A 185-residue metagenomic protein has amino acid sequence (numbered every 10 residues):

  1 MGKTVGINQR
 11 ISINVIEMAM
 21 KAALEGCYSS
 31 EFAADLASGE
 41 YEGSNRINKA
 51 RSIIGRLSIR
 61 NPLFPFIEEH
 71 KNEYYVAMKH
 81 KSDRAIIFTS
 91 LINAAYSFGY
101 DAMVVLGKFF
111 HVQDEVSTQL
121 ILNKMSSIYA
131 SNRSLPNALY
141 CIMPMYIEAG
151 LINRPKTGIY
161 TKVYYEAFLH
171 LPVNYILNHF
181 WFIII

Functional and structural regions predicted by a protein language model:
M1-T89, V104, V116: Eukaryotic partner-binding/assembly regions in large regulatory complexes
S29-A33, V112-S126, I185: Short acidic, hydrophobic short linear motifs in intrinsically disordered regions
D35-S44, N123-S134: Short helix-coil junctions and helix-kink-helix linkers
N45-A50, N132-I147: Short amphipathic alpha-helical interaction segments
V104-E115, F180-I183: Short helix->loop/beta-hairpin flanking segments within DNA-binding domains
I147-T157: A short, conserved structural fragment
G158-Y164: Minor-groove-contacting beta-hairpin "wing" of winged helix-turn-helix DNA-binding domains
Y165-I185: Short, amphipathic alpha-helical interaction segments positioned at domain boundaries
